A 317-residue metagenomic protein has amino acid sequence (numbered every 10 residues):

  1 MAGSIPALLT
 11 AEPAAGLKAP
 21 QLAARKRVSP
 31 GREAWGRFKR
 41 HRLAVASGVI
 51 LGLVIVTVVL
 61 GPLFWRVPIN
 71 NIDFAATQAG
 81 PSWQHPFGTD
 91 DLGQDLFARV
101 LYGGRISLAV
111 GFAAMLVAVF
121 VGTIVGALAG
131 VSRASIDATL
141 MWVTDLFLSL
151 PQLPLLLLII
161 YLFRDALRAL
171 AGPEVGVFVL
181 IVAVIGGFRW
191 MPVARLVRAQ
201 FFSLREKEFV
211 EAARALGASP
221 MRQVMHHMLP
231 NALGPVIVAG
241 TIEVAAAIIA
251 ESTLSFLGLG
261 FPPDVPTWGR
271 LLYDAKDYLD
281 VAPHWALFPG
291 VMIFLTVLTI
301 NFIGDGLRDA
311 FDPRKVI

Functional and structural regions predicted by a protein language model:
M1-T123, A127-L128, A134-S135, S149 (+7 more regions): Gly/Trp-centered helix-boundary motif
G16-L17, I106-V110, V125, M141 (+6 more regions): Short alpha-helical transmembrane interface motifs in multi-pass membrane proteins
V54, A127, L157-Y161, I185 (+6 more regions): Transmembrane alpha-helix boundary and packing residues in multipass membrane permease domains and related
G61-I69, G130-A134, I159-R168, F188 (+4 more regions): Short helix-capping/hinge motifs at transmembrane helix termini and TM-loop junctions
P86, L96, F120-V121, G130-V131 (+2 more regions): Generic hydrophobic transmembrane alpha-helix motif, especially the helices
Q94-A109, A113, A129, R133-M141 (+2 more regions): Amphipathic cytosolic juxtamembrane alpha-helices at the membrane-cytosol interface of multi-pass membrane transporters
L153, R164, R168-V175, T253-W285: Short juxtamembrane loops and helix-capping segments at transmembrane helix boundaries of multi-pass membrane proteins
F163-V177, I185-F188, G234-I242, P283-I317: C-terminal transmembrane helix and the adjacent membrane-cytosol boundary/short C-terminal tail of inner/organellar
